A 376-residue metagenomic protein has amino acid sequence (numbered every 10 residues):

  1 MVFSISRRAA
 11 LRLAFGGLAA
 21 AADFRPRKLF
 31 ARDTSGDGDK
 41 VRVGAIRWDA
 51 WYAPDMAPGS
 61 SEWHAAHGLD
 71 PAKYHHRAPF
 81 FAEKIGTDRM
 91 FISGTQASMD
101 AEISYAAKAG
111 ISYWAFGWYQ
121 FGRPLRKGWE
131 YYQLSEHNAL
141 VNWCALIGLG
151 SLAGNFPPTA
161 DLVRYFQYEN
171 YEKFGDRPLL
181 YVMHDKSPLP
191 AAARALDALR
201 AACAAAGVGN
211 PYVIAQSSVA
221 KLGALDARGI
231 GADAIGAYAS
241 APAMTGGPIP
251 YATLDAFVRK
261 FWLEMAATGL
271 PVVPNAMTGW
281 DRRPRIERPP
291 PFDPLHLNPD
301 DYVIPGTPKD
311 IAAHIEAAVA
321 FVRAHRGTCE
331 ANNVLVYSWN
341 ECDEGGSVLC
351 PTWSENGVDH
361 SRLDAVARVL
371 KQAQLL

Functional and structural regions predicted by a protein language model:
V2-S4, A9-L29: N-terminal export signals
D33-L376: Glycan-processing catalytic domains of CAZymes
